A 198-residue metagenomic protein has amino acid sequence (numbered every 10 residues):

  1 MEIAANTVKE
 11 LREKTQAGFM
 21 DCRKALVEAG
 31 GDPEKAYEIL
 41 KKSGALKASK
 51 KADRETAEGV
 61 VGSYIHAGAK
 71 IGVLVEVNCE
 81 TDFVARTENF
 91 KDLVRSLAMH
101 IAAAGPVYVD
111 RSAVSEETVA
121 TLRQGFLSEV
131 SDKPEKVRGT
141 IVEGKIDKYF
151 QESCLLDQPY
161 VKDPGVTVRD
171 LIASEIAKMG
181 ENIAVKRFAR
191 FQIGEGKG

Functional and structural regions predicted by a protein language model:
M1-G198: N-terminal assembly/interaction segments in proteins that build large macromolecular machines
